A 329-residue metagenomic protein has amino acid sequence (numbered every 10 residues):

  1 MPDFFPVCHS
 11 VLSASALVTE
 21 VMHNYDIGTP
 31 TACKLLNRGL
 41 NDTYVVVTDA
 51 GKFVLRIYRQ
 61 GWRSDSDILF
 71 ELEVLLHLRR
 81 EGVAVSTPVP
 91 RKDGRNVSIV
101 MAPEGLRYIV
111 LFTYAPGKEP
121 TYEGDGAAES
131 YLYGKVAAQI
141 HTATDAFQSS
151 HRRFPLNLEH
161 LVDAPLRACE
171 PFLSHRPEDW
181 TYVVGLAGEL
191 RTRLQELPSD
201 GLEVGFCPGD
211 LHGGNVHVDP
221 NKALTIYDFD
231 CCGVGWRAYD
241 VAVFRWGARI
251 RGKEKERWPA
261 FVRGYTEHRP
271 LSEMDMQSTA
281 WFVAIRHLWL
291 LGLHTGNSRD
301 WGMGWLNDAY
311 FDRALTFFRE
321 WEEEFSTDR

Functional and structural regions predicted by a protein language model:
M1-D93, P220, T327-D328: Conserved NTP-binding catalytic cores of kinases and kinase-like/nucleotidyltransferase enzymes across multiple kinase
D3-F5, F172, L290-R329: ATP/Mg2+ or Mg2+-diphosphate-binding catalytic cores that bind nucleotide phosphates or diphosphates via glycine-rich
G39-A50, V54-L55, P88-P90, R191-A238: Active-site acidic catalytic loop and adjacent metal/ATP-binding pocket of ATP-dependent phosphoryl transfer enzymes
T48-S149: ATP-binding pocket architecture of kinase catalytic cores
Q60, G94, R107-E123, L166-S174 (+1 more regions): A glycine-centered beta->alpha junction motif in the catalytic cores of kinase/phosphotransferase enzymes
Y122-T181, V204: A cross-family kinase active-site recognition segment
A128, R153, L271-V283: All-alpha amphipathic helical-bundle segments outside canonical DNA-binding/catalytic cores that form hydrophobic
A238-P270, I285-G302: Active-site activation/catalytic loop segments of kinase-like enzymes and analogous catalytic loops in related
